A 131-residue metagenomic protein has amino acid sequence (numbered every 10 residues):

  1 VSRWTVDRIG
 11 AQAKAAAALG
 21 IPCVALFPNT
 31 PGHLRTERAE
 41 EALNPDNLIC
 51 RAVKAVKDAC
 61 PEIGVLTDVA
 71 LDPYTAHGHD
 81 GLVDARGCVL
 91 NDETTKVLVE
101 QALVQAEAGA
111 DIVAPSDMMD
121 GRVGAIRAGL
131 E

Functional and structural regions predicted by a protein language model:
V1-E131: Alpha/beta enzyme core
